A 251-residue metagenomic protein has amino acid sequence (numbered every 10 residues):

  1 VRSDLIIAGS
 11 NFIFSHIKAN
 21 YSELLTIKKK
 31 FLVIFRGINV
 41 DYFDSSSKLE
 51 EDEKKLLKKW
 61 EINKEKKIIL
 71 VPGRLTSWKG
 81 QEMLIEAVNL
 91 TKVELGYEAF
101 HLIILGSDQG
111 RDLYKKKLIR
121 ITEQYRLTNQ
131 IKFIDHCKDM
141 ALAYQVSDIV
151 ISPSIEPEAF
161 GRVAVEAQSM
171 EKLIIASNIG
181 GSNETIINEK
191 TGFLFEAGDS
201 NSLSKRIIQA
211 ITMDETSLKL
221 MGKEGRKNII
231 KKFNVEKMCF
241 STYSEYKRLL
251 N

Functional and structural regions predicted by a protein language model:
S3-V33, I38-F43: A short, active-site helix/loop in glycosyltransferases that binds the activated sugar's phosphate group
I38, P72, H101-K116: Glycosyltransferase donor-sugar binding loop
D44-I62, L118-I119: A short helix/loop element that forms part of the nucleotide-sugar donor recognition site in Leloir-type
N63-K79, I85-V88, I103: Conserved donor-binding/catalytic core segment of Leloir-type glycosyltransferases
G110-K115, L127-C137, A143, F193-L194: Active-site donor-binding acidic/aromatic loop of nucleotide-activated sugar and phosphosugar transferases involved
L173-A176, I186: Short hydrophobic beta-strand element within catalytic cores of glycosyltransferases and related nucleotide-activated
N188-E189, F193-S200, Q209-E215: Conserved acidic donor-binding segment of nucleotide-sugar-dependent glycosyltransferases
S202, Q209, T216-K232, F240-R248: A short, well-ordered alpha-helix in the C-terminal region of glycosyltransferases
